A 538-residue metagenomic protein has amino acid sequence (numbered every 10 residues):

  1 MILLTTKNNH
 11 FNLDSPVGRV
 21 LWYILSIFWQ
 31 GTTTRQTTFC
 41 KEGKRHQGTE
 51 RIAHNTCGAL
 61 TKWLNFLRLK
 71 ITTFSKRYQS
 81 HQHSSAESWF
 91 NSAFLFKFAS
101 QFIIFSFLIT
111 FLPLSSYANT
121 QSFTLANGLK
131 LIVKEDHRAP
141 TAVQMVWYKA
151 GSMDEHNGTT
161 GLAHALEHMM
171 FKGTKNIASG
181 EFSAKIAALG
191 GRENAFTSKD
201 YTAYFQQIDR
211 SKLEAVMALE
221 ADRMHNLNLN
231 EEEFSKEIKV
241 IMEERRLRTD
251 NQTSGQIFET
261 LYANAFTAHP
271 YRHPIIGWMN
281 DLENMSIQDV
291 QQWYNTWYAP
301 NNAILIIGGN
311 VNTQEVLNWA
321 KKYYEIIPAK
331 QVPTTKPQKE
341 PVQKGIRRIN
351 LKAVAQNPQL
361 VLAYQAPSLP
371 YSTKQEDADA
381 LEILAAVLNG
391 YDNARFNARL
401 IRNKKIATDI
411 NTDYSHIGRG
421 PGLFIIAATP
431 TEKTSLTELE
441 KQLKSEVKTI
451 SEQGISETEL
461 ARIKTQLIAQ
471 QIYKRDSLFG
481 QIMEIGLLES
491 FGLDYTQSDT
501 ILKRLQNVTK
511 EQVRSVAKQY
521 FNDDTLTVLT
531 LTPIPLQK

Functional and structural regions predicted by a protein language model:
K76-I103: Bacterial N-terminal signal peptides that target proteins for export
A99-P113: Bacterial N-terminal signal peptides
A118-T120: Boundary at the C-terminal end of the N-terminal hydrophobic targeting segment
T124, S183-V332, N350, L360 (+2 more regions): Charge-rich, well-structured scaffold segments of protease-associated domains
Q144-Q207, R272-I276, G390-I406, G418: M16/MPP (pitrilysin/insulinase) zinc-metallopeptidase core fold and M16-derived inactive scaffolds
A263, V332-N393: His/Glu-based metal-binding/catalytic segments typifying zinc-dependent metallopeptidases
